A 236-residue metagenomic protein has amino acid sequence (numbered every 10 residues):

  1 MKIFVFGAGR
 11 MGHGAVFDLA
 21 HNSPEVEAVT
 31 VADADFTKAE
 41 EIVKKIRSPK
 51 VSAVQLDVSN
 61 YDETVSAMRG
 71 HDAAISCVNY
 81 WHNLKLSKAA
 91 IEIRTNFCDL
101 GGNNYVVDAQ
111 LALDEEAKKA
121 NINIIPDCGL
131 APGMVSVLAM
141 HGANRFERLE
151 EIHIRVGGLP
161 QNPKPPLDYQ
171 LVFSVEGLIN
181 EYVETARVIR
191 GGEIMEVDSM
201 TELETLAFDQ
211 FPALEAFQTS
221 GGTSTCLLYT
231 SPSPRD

Functional and structural regions predicted by a protein language model:
V5-G7: Conserved N-terminal Rossmann-fold NAD(P)-binding element of oxidoreductases
M11: Hydrophobic/small residue at the entry helix of a nucleotide-binding pocket
F36-T37: Helix N-cap at the beta1-alpha1 junction of Rossmann-like dinucleotide-binding domains, i.e., the first residues
R47-S59: Rossmann-fold cofactor-recognition segment
S59-R69: Conserved Rossmann-fold cofactor-binding substructure of NAD(P)-dependent oxidoreductases
G102-I122: Rossmann-fold NAD(P)-binding glycine/threonine-rich loop
H141-V197: Conserved anion/nucleotide-ligand pocket segment
Y229-D236: Conserved small/polar residues in nucleotide/adenosyl-binding loops
